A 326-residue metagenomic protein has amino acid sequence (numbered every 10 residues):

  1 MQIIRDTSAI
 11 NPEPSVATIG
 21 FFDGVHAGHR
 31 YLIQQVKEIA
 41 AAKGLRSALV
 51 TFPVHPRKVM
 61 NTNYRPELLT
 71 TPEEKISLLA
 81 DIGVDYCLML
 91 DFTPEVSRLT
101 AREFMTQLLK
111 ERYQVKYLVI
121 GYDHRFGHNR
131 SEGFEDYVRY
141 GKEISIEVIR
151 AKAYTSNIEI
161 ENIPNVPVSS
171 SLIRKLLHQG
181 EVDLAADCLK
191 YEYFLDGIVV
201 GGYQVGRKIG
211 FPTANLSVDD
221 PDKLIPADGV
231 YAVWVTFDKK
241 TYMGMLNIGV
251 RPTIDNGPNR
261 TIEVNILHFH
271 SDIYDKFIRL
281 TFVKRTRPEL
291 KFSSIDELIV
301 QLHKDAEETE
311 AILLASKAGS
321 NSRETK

Functional and structural regions predicted by a protein language model:
Q2-S8, L88: Short acidic-hydrophobic, aromatic-tinged amphipathic segments that line or gate anion-handling sites
A9-E13, P94-S97, Y154-E161: A short acidic, often aromatic-flanked loop/helix-cap motif at beta-alpha or helix-coil junctions that lines enzyme
A9-T71: N-terminal catalytic cores of NTP/NDP-binding nucleotidyl/phosphoryl-transfer enzymes
H26, L79, L118, A185 (+2 more regions): Residue-level signal for inorganic ion chemistry
P56-I144: N-terminal Rossmann-like or analogous alpha/beta NTP/dinucleotide-binding catalytic cores that position adenine
S145-N247, K326: Glycine-rich, Lys/Arg-enriched anion-binding loops that position phosphate/diphosphate groups for phosphoryl
G202-K326: Phosphate/ribose-recognition catalytic cores of enzymes acting on nucleotide-derived substrates
